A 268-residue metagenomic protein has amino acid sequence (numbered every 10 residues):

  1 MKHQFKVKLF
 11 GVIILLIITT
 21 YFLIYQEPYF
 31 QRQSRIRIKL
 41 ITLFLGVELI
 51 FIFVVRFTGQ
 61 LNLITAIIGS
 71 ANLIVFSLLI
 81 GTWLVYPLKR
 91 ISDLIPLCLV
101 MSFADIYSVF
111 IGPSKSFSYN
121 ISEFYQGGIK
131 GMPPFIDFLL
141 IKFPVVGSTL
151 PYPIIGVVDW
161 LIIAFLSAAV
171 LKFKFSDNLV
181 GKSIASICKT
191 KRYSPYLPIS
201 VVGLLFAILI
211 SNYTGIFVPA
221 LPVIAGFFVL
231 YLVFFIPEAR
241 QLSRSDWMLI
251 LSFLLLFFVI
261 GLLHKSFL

Functional and structural regions predicted by a protein language model:
M1-L268: A membrane-topology feature that recognizes alpha-helical transmembrane segments and their immediate juxtamembrane
